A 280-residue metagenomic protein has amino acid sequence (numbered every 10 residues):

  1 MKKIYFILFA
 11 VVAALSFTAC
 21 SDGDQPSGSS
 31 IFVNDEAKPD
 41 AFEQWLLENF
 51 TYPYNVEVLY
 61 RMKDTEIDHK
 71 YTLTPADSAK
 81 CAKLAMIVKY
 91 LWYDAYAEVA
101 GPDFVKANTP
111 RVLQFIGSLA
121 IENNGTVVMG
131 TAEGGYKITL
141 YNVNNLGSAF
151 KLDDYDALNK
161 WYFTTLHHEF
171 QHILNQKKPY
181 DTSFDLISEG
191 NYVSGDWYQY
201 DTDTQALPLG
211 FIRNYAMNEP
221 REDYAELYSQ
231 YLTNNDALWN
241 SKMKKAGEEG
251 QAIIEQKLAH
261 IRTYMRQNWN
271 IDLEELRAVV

Functional and structural regions predicted by a protein language model:
M1-I7: Bacterial N-terminal signal peptides that target proteins for export
I4, S21-A100, Q251-Q256, H260-V280: Acidic/polar, low-complexity intrinsically disordered N-terminal segments immediately downstream of a Sec signal
L15-A19: C-terminal motif of bacterial Sec signal peptides marking the signal peptidase cleavage site
Q25, A82-T139: Auxiliary, metal-adjacent structural segments of Zn-dependent hydrolase domains
S27, Y192-E275, V280: Metalloprotease/metallohydrolase-associated module, dominated by Zn2+-dependent proteases
K70-S78, S148-W161, G210-N218, G247: Second-shell loop/turn segments in exported
Y96-F115, K177-K178, L238-A246, L273-A278: Surface-exposed patches in mature extracellular/periplasmic domains of secreted proteins
L140, D156-D181, A225: Active-site recognition of the HExxH zinc-binding catalytic motif
